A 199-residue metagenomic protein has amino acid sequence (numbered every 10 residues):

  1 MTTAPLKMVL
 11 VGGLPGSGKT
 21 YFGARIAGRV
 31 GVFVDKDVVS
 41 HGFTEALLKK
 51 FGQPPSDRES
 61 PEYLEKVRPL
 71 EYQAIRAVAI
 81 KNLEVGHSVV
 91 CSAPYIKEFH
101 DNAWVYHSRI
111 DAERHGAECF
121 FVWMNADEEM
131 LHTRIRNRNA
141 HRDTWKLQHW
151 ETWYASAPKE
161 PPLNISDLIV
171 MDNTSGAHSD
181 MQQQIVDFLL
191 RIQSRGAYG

Functional and structural regions predicted by a protein language model:
V11: Hydrophobic anchor at the beta1->P-loop junction of P-loop NTPases
L14: P-loop (Walker A) phosphate-binding loop of NTP-binding proteins
S17: ATP-binding Walker
T20: Walker A/P-loop
A24-R76, I80: Conserved substrate/cofactor phosphate-moiety recognition/catalytic segment in nucleotide-dependent phosphotransferases
K66-H115: Glycine-rich phosphate-binding loop used to anchor ATP phosphates in small-molecule kinases, encompassing both
E113-I135: Conserved phosphate-donor/acceptor-positioning beta-strand/loop module used by diverse small-molecule
T133, N137-Q184, G199: Small-molecule kinase domains that catalyze NTP-dependent phosphoryl transfer to phosphate-bearing small molecules
